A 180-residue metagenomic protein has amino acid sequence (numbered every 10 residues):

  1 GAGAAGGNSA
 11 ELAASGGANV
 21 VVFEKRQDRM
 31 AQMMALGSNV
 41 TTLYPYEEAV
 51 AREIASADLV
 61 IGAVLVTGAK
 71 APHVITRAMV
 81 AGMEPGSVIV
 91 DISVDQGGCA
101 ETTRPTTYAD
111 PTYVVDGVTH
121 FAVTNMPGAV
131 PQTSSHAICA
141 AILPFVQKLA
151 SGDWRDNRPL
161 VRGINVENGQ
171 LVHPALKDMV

Functional and structural regions predicted by a protein language model:
G1-G62: Glycine-rich phosphate/diphosphate-binding loop of Rossmann-like nucleotide-binding domains
A4-S9, L65, A100-E101, V172: Short, flexible micro-motifs
A5, S9, R29, E53-S56 (+5 more regions): General structural feature for long, well-ordered alpha-helical segments within catalytic domains of soluble enzymes
A5, T67-G68, P127-V130: Glycine-/small-residue-rich active-site loops that bind phosphorylated ligands and cofactors
A13-N19, F23, M33-V40, T67 (+6 more regions): Change "in soluble alpha/beta enzymes" to "in soluble alpha/beta proteins
R26, M33, K70-V74, T102-T103 (+2 more regions): A generic "cationic amphipathic patch" detector
L36-D116: Rossmann-like adenosine-cofactor binding region
V94, G98-V180: Adenosine-phosphate binding glycine-rich loop
